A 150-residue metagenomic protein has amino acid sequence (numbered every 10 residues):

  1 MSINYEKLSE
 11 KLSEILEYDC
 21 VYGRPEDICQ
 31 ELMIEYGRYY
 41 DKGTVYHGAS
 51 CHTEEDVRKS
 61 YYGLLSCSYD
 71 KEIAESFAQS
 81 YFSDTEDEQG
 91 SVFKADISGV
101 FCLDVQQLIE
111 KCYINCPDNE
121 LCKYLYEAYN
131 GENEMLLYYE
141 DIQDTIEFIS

Functional and structural regions predicted by a protein language model:
M1-Y69, I73-F82: ADP-ribose/NAD+-binding catalytic cleft of ART/PARP-like enzymes
S2, S50-D56, D84-S150: Active-site and NAD+-binding cores of ADP-ribose-processing enzymes
